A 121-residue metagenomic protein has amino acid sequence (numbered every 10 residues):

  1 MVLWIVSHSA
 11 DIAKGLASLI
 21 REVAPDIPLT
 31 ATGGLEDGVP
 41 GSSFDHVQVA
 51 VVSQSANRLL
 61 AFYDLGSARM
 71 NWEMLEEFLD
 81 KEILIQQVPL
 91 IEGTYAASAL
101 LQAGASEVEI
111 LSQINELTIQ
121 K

Functional and structural regions predicted by a protein language model:
M1-K121: N-terminal loops that bind phosphate or other acidic moieties and the adjacent beta-alpha structural core
